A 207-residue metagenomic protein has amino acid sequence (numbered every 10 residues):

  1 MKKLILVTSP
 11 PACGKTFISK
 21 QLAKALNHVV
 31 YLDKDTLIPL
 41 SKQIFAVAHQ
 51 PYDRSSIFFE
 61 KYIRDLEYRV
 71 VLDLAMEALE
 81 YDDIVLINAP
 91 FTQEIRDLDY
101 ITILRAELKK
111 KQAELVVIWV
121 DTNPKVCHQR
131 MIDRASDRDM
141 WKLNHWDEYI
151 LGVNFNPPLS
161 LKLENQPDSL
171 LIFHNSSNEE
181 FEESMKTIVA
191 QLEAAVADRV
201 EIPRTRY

Functional and structural regions predicted by a protein language model:
M1-L4, D82-D83: Pre-Walker A (Motif I) flank of P-loop NTPase domains
V7: Hydrophobic anchor at the beta1->P-loop junction of P-loop NTPases
P10-P11: The conserved Walker
G14: Conserved glycine(s) of the Walker
F17-V70, M76: Conserved substrate/cofactor phosphate-moiety recognition/catalytic segment in nucleotide-dependent phosphotransferases
Y62-K111: Glycine-rich phosphate-binding loop used to anchor ATP phosphates in small-molecule kinases, encompassing both
K109-M131: Conserved phosphate-donor/acceptor-positioning beta-strand/loop module used by diverse small-molecule
D121, I132-M185, P203-Y207: Small-molecule kinase domains that catalyze NTP-dependent phosphoryl transfer to phosphate-bearing small molecules
